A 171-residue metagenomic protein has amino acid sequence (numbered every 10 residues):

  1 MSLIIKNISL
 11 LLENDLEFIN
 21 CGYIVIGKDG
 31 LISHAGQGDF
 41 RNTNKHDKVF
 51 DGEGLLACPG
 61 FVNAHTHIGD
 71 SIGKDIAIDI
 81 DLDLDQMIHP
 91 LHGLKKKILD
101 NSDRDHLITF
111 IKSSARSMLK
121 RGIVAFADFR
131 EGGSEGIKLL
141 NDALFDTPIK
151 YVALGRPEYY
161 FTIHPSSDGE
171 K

Functional and structural regions predicted by a protein language model:
M1-T43: N-terminal metal-binding scaffold of metallo-dependent hydrolase/deaminase domains
L31-I32, L56, I68: Hydrophobic "anchor" residues
G38-C58: Active-site metal-binding motif and surrounding structural segment of the metallo-beta-lactamase
P59-S71: Histidine-centered catalytic micro-motifs
S71-L107, P148, T162: Active-site gating loops and adjacent loop-to-helix segments of metal-dependent hydrolytic enzymes
D103-R116, I163-K171: Short, acidic/polar
V124-A125: Short acidic/polar active-site loop segments enriched in Thr and Asp
R130-K171: Metal-coordinating catalytic core of metallo-dependent amide/deamination hydrolases
